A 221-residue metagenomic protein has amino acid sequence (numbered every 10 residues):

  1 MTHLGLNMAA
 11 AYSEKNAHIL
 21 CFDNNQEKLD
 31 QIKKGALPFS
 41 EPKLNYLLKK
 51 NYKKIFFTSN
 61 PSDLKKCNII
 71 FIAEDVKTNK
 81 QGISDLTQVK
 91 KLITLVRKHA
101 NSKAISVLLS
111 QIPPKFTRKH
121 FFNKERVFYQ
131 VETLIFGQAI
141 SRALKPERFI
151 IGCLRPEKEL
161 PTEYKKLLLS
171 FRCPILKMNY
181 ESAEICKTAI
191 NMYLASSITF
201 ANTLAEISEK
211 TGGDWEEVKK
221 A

Functional and structural regions predicted by a protein language model:
M1-A36, F56-S59: NAD(P)+-binding Rossmann beta1-loop-alpha1 motif at the extreme N-terminus of oxidoreductases
L48: Extended basic-aromatic, gly/pro-enriched interface segments that bind polyanionic ligands
Y52-C67: Short acidic low-complexity segments
L64-I69, S102-A104: Short acidic/histidine-rich motifs immediately flanking catalytic phosphotransfer sites in two-component signaling
F71-D75, L109, C153: Short, well-ordered coil/turn residues at beta-beta hairpins and beta-strand->alpha-helix junctions within
V76-A139: Rossmann-like NAD(P)(H) cofactor-binding subdomain of soluble oxidoreductases
H99, K119-Q130, L134-A221: Internal alpha-helical scaffold of NAD(P)-dependent oxidoreductase catalytic cores
